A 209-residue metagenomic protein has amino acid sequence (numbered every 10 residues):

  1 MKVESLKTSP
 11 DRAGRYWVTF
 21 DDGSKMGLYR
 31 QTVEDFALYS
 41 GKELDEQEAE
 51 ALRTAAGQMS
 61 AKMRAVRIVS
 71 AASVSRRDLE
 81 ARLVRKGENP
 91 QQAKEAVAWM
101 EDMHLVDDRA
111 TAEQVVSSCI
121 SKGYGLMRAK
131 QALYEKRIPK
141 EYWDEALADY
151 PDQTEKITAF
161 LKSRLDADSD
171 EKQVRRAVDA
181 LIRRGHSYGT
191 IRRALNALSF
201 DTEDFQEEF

Functional and structural regions predicted by a protein language model:
M1-F209: An alpha-helical, amphipathic repeat domain used for nucleic-acid recognition, typified by the mTERF helical solenoid
